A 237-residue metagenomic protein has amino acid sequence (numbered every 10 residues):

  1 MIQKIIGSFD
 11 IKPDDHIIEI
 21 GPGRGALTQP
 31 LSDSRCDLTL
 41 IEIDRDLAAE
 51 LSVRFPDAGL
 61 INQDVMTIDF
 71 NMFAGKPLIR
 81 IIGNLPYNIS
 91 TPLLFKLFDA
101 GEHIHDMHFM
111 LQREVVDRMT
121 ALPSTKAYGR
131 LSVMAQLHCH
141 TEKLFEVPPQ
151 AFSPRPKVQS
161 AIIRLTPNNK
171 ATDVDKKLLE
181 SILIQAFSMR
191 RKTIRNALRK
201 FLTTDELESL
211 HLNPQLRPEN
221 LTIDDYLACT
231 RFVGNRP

Functional and structural regions predicted by a protein language model:
M1, F9, P13-H16, R24-A26 (+1 more regions): Peripheral terminal appendages
M1-Q185, A228: Catalytic cores of RNA-modifying enzymes
A161-P167, A171-D205, N213, P218-D224: An accessory alpha-helical subdomain
